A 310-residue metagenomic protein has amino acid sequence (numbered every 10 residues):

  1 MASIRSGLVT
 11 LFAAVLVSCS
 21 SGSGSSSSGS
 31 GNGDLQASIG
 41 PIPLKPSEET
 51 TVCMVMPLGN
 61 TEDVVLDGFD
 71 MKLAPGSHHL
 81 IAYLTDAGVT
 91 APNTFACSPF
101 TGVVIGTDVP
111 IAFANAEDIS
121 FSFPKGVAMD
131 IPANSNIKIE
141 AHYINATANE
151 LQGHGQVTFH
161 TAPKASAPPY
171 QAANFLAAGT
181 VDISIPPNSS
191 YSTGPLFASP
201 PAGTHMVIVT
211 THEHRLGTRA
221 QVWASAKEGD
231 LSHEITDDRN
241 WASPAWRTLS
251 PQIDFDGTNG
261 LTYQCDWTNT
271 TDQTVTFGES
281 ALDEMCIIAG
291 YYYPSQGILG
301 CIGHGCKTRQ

Functional and structural regions predicted by a protein language model:
M1, F12, L16-N32: Ser/Thr-rich, Pro/Gly/Ala-heavy low-complexity intrinsically disordered linkers and tails of secreted extracellular
S3-L8: N-terminal export and membrane-targeting signals
V9-T10, L231: Alpha-helical interaction segments
G31-H205, T210-Q310: Beta-strand-centric surfaces of beta-sandwich/beta-rich domains
